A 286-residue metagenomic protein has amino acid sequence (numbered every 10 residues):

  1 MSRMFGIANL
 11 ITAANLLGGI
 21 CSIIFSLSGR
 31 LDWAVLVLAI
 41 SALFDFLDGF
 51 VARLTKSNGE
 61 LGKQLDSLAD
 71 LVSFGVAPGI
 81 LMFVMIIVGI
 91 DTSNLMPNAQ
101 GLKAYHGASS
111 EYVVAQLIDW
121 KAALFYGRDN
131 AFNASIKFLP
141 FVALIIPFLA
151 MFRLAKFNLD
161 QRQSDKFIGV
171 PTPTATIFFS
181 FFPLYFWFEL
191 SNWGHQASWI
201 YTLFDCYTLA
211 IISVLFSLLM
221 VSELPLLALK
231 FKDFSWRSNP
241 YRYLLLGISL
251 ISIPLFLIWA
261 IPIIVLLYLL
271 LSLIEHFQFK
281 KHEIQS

Functional and structural regions predicted by a protein language model:
M1-F46, S73, I253, I264 (+1 more regions): Topogenic membrane-insertion module of multi-pass membrane proteins
M1-L16, V51-L71, F138, L154-T174 (+2 more regions): Interhelical loop and helix-boundary elements at the membrane-water interface of polytopic inner-membrane proteins
M1-R3, L27-W33, N58, D129-F138 (+2 more regions): Short juxtamembrane and helix-loop transition motifs at transmembrane-helix boundaries in membrane proteins
N9-T12, L54-A155: Multi-pass membrane catalytic core of lipid/isoprenoid biosynthesis enzymes
I20-S26, G75-M85, F178-Y185: Membrane-interfacial alpha-helical segments at the cytosolic side of multi-pass membrane proteins
D32-V35, E60, I258-W259: Residues that define the loop-to-transmembrane-helix transition and helix capping in multi-pass membrane transporters
V35-L43, S135-F148, F204-L215: Structural signature of hydrophobic alpha-helical transmembrane segments
S164-S286: C-terminal membrane-associated helical module and adjoining short loops/tails
